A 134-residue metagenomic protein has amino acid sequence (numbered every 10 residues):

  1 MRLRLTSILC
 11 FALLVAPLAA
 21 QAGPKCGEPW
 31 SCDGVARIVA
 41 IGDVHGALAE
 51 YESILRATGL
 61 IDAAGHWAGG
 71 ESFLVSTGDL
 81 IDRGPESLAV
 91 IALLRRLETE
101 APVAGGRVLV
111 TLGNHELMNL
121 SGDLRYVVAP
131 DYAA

Functional and structural regions predicted by a protein language model:
M1-R4: Positively charged n-region of N-terminal signal peptides that target proteins for export
T6-P17: Bacterial N-terminal signal peptides
A20-A134: Feature recognizes metal-dependent phosphohydrolase scaffolds
